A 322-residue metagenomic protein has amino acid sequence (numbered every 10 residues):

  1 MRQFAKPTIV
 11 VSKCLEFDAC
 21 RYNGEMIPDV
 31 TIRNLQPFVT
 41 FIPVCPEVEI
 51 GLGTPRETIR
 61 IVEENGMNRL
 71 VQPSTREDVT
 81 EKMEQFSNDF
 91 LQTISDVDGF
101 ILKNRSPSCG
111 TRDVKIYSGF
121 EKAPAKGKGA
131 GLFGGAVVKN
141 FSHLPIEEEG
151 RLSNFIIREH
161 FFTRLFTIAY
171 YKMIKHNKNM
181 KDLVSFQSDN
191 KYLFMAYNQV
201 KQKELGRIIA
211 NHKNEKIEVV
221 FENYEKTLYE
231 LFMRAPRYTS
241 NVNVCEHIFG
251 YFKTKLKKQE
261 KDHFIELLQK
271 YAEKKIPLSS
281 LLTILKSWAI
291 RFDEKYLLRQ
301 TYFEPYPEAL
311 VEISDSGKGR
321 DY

Functional and structural regions predicted by a protein language model:
T8-L15: Short, hydrophobic/glycine-enriched beta-strand segments
S12, C45, I101-R105: Short beta-strand segments
A19-C20, G24-R69: N-terminal glycine-rich anion-binding loop in soluble enzyme alpha/beta folds
E25-V30, E84-F90, L132: Short alpha-helical segments and helix-capping/turn motifs at coil-helix boundaries
R60-E77, I116-G127: A charged helix-plus-loop insertion that forms the helical arch/lid used to bind and gate nucleic-acid substrates
T75-S95: Glycine-rich anion/phosphate-binding loops
Q92-I174: Internal, conserved structured core segments that host functional sites
L144-Y322: Acidic, Ser/Pro/Thr-rich low-complexity regulatory regions and the short amphipathic helical interaction modules they
